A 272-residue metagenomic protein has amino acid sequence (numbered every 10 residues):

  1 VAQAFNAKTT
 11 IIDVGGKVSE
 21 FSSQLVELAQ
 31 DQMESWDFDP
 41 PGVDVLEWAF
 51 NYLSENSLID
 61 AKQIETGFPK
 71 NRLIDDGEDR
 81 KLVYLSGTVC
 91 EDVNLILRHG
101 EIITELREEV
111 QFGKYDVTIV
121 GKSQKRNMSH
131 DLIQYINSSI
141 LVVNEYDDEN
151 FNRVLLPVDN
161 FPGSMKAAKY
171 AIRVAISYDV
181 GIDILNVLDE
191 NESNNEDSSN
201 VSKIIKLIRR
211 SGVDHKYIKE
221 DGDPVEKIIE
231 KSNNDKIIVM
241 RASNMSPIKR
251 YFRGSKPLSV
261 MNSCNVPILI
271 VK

Functional and structural regions predicted by a protein language model:
V1-A61, N152-I218, K231, K236-I237: Small/aliphatic-rich secondary-structure junction motif
A4, L95-N150, S232-K272: Gly/Ser-rich helix-loop-strand patches that form or flank binding pockets for ribonucleotide-derived cofactors
N6, V89-D92, N137, D179 (+2 more regions): A generic structural signal for alpha->beta connector loops
I11, K62-I64, N94-L97, V142 (+3 more regions): A structural preference for short, hydrophobic beta-strand core positions in alpha/beta folds
G15-K17, H99-E101, Y146, L188 (+1 more regions): Short, solvent-exposed coil/turn elements at secondary-structure transition points
I64-Y84, T88-C90, N94-E105, E220-V225: Charged docking surfaces used in two-component/phosphorelay signaling
S193, E226-I228, S246-R250: Short active-site-adjacent structural elements
